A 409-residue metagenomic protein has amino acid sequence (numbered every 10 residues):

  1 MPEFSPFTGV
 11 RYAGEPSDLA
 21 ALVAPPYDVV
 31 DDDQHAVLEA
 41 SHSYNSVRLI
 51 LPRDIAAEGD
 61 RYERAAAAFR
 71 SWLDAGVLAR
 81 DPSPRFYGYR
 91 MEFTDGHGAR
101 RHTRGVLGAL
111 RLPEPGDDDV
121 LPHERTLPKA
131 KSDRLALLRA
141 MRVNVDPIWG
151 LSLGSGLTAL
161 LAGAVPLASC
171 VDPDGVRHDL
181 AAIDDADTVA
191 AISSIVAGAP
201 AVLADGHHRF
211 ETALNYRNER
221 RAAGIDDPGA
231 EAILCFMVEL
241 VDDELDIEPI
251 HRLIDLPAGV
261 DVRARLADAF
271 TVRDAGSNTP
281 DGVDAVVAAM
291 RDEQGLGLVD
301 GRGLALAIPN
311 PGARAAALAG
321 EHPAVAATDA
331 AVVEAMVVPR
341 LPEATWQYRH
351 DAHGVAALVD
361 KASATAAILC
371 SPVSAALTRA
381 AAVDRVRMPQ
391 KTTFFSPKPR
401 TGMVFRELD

Functional and structural regions predicted by a protein language model:
M1-D409: Surface-exposed, charge/polar-rich loops and edge strands
